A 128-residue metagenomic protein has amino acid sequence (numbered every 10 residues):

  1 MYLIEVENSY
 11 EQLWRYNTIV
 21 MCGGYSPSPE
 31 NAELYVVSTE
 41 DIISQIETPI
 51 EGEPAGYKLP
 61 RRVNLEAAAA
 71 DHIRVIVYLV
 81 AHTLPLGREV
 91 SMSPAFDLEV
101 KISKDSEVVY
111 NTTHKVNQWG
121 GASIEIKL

Functional and structural regions predicted by a protein language model:
M1-V37: Short, surface-exposed binding/anchoring microloops in extracellular/periplasmic proteins
N8-Y10, A81-T83, K104-S106: Beta-strand elements of well-folded, non-transmembrane domains
N17-I19, V90-E99: Short coil-to-beta strand junction motifs in C2/discoidin
S26-L34, I43-T48, S106-T113: Surface-exposed loop/edge segments in extracytoplasmic proteins
Y35-V90: Mature extracytoplasmic domains of secretory-pathway proteins
E66-H72, K101-V109: A short, structured loop/turn motif at beta-sheet edges
V77-A81, P94-S103: Internal, hydrophobic beta-strand segments that form the core of beta-sheet-rich folds
V108-L128: C-terminal partner/receptor-binding element of secreted or periplasmic proteins
